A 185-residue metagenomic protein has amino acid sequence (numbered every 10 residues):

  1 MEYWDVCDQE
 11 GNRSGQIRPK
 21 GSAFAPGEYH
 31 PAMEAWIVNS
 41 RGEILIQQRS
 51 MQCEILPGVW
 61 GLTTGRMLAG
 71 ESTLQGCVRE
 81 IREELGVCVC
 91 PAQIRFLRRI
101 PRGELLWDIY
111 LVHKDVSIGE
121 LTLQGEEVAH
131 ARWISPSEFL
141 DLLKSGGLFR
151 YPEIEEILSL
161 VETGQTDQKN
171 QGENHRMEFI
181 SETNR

Functional and structural regions predicted by a protein language model:
M1-E34, S40: Acidic, metal-coordinating catalytic segment for phosphate/diphosphate chemistry, firing primarily on the Nudix
V6, I37, I46, L111-V112 (+1 more regions): Conserved hydrophobic "DFG−1" position in protein kinase catalytic cores
E10, N39-G42, S50, H113-I118 (+1 more regions): Short loop segments at secondary-structure junctions
Q16, Q47, L97-R99: Residue-level detector of high-confidence beta-strand sites
G21, P57, A69, F96-R185: Nudix hydrolase/Nudix homology domain
A25-G27, I55-G61, R132: A short, polar/proline- and glycine-enriched secondary-structure boundary/capping micro-motif
A32-T64: A glycine-rich, hydrophobic loop/mini-helix early in the fold
L45-I46, L62-R95: The catalytic Nudix box helix
